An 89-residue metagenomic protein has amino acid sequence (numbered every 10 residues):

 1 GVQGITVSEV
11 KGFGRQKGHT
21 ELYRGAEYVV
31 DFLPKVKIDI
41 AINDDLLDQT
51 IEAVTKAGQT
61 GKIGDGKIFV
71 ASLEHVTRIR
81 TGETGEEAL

Functional and structural regions predicted by a protein language model:
G1-L89: Positively charged, small/polar-rich N-terminal and surface patches that mediate targeting and assembly and bind
